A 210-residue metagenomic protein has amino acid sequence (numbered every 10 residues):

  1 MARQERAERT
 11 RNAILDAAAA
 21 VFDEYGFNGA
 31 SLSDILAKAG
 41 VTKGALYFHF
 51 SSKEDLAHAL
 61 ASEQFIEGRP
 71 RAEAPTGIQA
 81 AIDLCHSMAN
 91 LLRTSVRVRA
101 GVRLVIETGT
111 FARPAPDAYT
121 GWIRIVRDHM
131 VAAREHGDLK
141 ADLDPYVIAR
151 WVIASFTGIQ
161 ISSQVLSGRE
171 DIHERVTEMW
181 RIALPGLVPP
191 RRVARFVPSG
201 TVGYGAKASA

Functional and structural regions predicted by a protein language model:
M1-Y25, G29-V41, S51-H58: Basic, helix-initiating cap at the start of DNA-binding domains
G44: Key DNA-contact positions within bacterial/archaeal DNA-binding proteins
A59, R69-V98, A149: Hydrophobic alpha-helical connector segments
Q79, D83, N90-L91, R124 (+2 more regions): C-terminal peripheral helix-coil segments that are non-catalytic and often amphipathic
A89-V131, E135-L139: Short secondary-structure transition hinges
W122-A149, S155, S163-S167, L187: Hydrophobic alpha-helical bundle segments that form small-molecule/ligand-binding pockets
